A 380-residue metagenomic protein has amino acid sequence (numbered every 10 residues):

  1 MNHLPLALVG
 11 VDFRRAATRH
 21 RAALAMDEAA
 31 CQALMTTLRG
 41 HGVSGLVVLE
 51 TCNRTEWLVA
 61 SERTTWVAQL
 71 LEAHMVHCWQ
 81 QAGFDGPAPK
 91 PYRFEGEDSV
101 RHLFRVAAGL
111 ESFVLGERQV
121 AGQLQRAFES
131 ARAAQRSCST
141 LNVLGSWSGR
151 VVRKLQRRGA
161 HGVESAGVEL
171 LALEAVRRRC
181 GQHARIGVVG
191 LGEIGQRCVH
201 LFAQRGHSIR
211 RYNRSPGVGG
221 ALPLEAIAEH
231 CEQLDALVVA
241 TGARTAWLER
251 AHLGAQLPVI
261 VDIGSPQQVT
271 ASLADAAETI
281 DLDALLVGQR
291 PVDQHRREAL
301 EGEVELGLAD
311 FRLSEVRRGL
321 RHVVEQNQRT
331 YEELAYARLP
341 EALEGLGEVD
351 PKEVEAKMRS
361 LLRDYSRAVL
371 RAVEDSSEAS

Functional and structural regions predicted by a protein language model:
M1-S112: A glycine-rich (often HGG/GG-containing) alpha/beta subdomain
A22-E28, R39, G254-V259, I263-A379: Adenosine-phosphate binding glycine-rich loop
Q69-P87, E129, A133-R136, W147-V151 (+2 more regions): Internal alpha-helical scaffold of NAD(P)-dependent oxidoreductase catalytic cores
G83-G181: Glycine/serine-rich phosphate-binding loop and adjoining beta1-alpha1 elements at the start of nucleotide-handling
S148, E164-G206, N213: Glycine-rich adenosine-cofactor-binding loop
H183, G206, L234, L257 (+1 more regions): Short, well-ordered alpha-helix to beta-strand connector turns
L191, G206-H230, T241-R244: Adenosine-nucleotide cofactor-binding segment
E225-E249, V259-V261, S265-P266: Rossmann-like NAD(P)-binding element
